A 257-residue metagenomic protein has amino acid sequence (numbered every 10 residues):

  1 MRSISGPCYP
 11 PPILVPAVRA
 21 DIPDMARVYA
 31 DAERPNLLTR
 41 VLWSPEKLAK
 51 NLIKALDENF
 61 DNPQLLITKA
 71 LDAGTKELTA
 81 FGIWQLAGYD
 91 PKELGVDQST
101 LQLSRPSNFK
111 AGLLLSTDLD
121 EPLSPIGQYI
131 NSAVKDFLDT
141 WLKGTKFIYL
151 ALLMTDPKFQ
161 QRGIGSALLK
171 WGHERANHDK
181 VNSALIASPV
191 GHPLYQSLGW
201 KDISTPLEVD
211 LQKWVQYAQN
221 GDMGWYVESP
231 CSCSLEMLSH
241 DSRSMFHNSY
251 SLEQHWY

Functional and structural regions predicted by a protein language model:
I13-R27: A short beta-loop-alpha structural element at the N-terminal edge of CoA-dependent acyl/N-acetyltransferase catalytic
A17, L153-T155, G191: Hydrophobic adenine-recognition pocket in adenosine-nucleotide-binding enzymes
R27-W43, E58-N59: Helix-loop element at the rim of GNAT/NAT acetyltransferase active sites that forms part of the acceptor-substrate
K50-K69, E77-A80, Y89-P91, E121-P125 (+1 more regions): A short helix-loop-beta-strand connector motif used in the catalytic cores of GNAT acetyltransferases and, in some
I83-M154, Q160, T205-Y226, L235-F246 (+1 more regions): Conserved acyl-donor/pantetheine-binding loop and adjacent beta-alpha core of acyl/acetyltransferases and related
K146-I148, R175-S188: Conserved GNAT acetyl-CoA-binding A-motif
T155, Q161-E174, S197: Conserved acetyl-CoA-binding loop-helix of GNAT-fold acetyltransferases
S166, H178-K180, P189-Q212: Conserved active-site alpha-helix within GNAT-family acetyltransferase domains
